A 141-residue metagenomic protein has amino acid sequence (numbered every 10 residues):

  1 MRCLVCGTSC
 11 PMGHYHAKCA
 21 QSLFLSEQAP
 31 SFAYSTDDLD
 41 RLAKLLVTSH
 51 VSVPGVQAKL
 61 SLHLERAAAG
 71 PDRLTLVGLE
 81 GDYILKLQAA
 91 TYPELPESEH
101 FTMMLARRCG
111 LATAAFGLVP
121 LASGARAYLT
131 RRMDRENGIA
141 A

Functional and structural regions predicted by a protein language model:
M1-D40: Regulatory N- and C-terminal appendages and interdomain linkers associated with kinase/kinase-like NTP transferase
L39-A141: Conserved ATP-binding subdomain of kinase catalytic cores across diverse folds
